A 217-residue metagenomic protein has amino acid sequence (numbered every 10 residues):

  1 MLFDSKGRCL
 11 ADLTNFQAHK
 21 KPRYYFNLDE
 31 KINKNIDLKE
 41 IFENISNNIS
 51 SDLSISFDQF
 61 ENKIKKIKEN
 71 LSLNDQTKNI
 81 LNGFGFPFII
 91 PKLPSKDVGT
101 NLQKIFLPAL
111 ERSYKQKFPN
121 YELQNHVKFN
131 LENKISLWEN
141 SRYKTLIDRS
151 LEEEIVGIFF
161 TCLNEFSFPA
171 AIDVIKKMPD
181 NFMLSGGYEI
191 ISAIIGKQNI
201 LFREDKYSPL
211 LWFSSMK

Functional and structural regions predicted by a protein language model:
M1-N181, A193-K217: Short acidic-hydrophobic catalytic motif
L184-S185: Short hydrophobic beta-strand that contains or immediately precedes a catalytic carboxylate
I190: Segments that shape or occlude catalytic/ligand-binding pockets
